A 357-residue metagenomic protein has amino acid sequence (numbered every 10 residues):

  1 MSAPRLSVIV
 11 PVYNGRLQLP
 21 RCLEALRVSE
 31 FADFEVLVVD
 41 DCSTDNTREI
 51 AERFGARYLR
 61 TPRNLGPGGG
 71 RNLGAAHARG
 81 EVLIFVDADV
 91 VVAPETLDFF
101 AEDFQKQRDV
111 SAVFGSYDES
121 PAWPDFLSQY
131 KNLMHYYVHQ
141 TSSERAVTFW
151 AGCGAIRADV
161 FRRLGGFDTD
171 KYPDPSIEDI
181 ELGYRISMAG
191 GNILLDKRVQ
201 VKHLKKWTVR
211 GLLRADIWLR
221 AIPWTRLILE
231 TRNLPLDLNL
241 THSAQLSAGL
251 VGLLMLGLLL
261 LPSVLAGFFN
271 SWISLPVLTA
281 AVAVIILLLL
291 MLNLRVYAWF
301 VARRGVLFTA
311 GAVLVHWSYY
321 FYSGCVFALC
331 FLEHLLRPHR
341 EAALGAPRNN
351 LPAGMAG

Functional and structural regions predicted by a protein language model:
M1-V28: N-proximal low-complexity "stem/linker" segments adjacent to membrane-targeting elements
A25, A32, D40-R48, R63 (+1 more regions): A conserved acidic beta->alpha catalytic loop
T61-A78, F99, W150-A151: Glycine-rich, basic loop-to-helix element that forms the pyrophosphate-binding segment of sugar-nucleotide handling
L83: Short aromatic/hydrophobic "clamp" motif used to bind/position activated sugar donors
V91, E95-L127, L204: Conserved donor NDP-sugar-binding/catalytic core segment of glycosyltransferases
A112-Y117, S128-T148: Short, flexible, basic/aromatic active-site loop/helix in glycosyltransferases
D168, P173-D237: Catalytic donor/gating beta->alpha subdomain of glycosyltransferases that bind UDP-sugars
G249-A328, L332: Membrane-embedded multi-pass helical conduit in multi-pass membrane proteins, especially envelope-biosynthetic
